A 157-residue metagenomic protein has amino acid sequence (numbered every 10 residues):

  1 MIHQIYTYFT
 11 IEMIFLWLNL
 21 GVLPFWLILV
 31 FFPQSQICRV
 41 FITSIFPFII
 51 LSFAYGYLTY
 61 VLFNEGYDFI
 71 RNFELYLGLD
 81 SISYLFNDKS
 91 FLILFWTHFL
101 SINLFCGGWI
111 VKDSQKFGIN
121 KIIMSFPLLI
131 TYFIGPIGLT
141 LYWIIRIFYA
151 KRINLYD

Functional and structural regions predicted by a protein language model:
M1-L23: Hydrophobic transmembrane alpha-helical segments in integral membrane proteins
Y6-F9, L79-L94: Short aromatic-rich membrane-water interface segments that cap or initiate transmembrane helices in multi-pass membrane
I14-W17, L94-S101, L129: Hydrophobic alpha-helical transmembrane segments of multi-pass membrane proteins
W17-I37: N-terminal signal-anchor/start-transfer transmembrane helix
F32-I45, Q115-I119: Membrane-interface helix-boundary motifs at transmembrane edges
S52-N72: Transmembrane alpha-helix/helix-exit interface in multi-pass inner-membrane proteins
Y67-L85: Membrane-interface interhelical connector segments
S125-F148: Hydrophobic, aromatic-rich membrane-embedded alpha-helical segments
